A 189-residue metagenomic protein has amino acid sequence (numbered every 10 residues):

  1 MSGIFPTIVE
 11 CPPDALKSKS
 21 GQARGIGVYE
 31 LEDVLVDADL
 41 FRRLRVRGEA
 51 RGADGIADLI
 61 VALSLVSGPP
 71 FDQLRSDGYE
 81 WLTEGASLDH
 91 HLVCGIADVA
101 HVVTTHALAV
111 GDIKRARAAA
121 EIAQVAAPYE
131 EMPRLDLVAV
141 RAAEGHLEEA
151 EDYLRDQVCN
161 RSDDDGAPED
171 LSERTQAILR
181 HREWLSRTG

Functional and structural regions predicted by a protein language model:
M1-A118, I122, A142-R155, R161-D163 (+1 more regions): Intrinsically disordered, low-complexity protein-interaction/activation regions
A139: Short cysteine/histidine-rich zinc-coordinating motifs and their immediately flanking basic loops
